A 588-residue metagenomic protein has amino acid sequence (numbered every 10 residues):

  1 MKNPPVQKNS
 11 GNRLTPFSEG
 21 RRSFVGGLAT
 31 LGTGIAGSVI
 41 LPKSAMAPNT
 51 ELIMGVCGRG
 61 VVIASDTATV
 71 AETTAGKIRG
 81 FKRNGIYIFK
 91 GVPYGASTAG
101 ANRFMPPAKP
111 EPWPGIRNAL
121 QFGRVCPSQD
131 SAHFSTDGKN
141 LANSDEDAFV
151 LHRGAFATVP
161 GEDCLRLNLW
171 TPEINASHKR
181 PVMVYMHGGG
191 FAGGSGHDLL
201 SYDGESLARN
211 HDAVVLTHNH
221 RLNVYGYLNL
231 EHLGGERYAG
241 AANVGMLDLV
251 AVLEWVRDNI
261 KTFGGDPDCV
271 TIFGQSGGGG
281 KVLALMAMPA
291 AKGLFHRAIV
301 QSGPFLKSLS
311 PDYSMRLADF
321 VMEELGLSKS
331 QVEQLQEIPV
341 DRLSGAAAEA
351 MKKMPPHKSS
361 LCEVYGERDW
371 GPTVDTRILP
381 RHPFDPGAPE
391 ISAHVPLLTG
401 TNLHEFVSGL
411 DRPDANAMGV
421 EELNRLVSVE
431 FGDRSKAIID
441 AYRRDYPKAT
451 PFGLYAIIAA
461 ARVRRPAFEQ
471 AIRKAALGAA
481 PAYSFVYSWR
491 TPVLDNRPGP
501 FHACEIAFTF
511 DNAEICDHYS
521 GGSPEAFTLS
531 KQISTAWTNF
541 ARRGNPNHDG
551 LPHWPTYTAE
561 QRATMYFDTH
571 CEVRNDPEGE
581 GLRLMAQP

Functional and structural regions predicted by a protein language model:
M1-E19: N-terminal secretory signal peptides
K2, I35, A47-N243, P267 (+6 more regions): Non-catalytic accessory segments of hydrolases
P16-V25, S44, T50-E51: Twin-arginine (Tat) signal peptide motif
G20-G37: N-terminal export leaders
E146-V332, D385-L410: Serine-hydrolase-like catalytic core of hydrolytic proteins
H152-A157, Y238-N243, P304-L309, F384 (+4 more regions): Active-site rim elements
A251, D258, K292, Q301-N424 (+1 more regions): Substrate-access "cap/lid" subdomains that shape and gate the entrance to catalytic or ligand-binding pockets
R465-P588: Mobile gating loops/cap/lid regions near enzyme active sites that modulate substrate access
